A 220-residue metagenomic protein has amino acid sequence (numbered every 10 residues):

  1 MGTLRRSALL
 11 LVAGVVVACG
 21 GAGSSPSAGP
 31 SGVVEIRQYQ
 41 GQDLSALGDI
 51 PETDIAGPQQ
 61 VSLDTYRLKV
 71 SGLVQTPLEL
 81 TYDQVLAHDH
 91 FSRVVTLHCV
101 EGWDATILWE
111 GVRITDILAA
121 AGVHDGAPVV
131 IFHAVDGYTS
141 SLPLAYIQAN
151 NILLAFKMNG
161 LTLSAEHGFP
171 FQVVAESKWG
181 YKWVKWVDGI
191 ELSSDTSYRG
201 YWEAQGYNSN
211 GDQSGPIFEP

Functional and structural regions predicted by a protein language model:
G2-D64, L68, A120-P220: Extended, aromatic/histidine-rich regions of cofactor-dependent oxidoreductases associated with respiratory
R5-R6, D83-H88, A119: Short, intrinsically disordered, charge-biased short linear motifs at domain edges
Q59-W109: A glycine-rich, hydrophobic loop/mini-helix early in the fold
T81-D83, T115, K157: Short acidic (Asp/Glu) patches
H88-L142: Mid-length scaffold segments of soluble, non-membrane domains
